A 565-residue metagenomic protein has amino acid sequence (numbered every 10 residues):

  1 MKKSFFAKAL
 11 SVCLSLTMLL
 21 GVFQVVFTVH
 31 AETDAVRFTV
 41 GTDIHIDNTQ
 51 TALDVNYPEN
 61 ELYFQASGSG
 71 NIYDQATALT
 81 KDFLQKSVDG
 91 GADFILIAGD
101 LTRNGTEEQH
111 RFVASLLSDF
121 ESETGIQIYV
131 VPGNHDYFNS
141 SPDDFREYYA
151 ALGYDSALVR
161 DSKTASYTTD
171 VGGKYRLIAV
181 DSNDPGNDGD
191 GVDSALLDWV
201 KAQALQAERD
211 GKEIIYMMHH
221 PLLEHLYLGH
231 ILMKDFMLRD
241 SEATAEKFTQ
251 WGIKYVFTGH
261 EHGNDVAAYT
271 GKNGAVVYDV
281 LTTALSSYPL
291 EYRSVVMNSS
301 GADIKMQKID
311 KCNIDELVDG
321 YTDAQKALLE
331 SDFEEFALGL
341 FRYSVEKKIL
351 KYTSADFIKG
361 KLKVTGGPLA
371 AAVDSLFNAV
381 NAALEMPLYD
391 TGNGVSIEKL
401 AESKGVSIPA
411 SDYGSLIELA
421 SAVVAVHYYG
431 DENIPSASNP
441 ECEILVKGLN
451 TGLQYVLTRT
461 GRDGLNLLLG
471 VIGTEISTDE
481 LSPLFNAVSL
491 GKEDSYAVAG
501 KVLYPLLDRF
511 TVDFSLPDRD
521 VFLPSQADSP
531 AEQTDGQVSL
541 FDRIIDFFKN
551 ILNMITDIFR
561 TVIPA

Functional and structural regions predicted by a protein language model:
F6-V22: Sec-dependent N-terminal signal peptides
L20-T33: Sec-dependent signal peptide cleavage junction
A31-E107: N-terminal active-site segment of His-dependent metallophosphoesterases
E32, I314-A565: Non-catalytic terminal accessory segments
A35-N48, K174-D184, I215-M217, V277-A284 (+1 more regions): Active-site-proximal beta-strand elements of phosphoester/diester hydrolases
D43, G99-D100, G133-N134, H219 (+1 more regions): Active-site glycine-centered loops adjacent to acidic/histidine catalytic or metal-binding residues that shape
V88-F94, R176-I178, D188-Y278, A382-D390 (+3 more regions): His/acidic metal-ligating clusters that form di-metal
E107, R111-W199, L205, K272-L281 (+2 more regions): Extended active-site neighborhood of metal-dependent phosphoesterases/phosphodiesterases
